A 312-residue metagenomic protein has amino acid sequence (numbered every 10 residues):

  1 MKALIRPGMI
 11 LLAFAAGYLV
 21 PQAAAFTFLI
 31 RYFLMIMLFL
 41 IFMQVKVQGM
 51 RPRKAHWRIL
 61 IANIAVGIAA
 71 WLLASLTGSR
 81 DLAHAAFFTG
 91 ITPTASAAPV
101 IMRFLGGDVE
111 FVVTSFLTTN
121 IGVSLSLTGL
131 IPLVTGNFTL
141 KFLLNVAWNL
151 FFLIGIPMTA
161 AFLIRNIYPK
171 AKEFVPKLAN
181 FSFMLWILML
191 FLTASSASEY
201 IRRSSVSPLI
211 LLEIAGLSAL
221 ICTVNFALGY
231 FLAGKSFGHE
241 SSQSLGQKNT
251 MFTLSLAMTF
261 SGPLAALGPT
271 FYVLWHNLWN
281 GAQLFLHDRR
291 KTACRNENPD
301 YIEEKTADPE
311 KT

Functional and structural regions predicted by a protein language model:
M1-T312: Alpha-helical transmembrane segments of multi-pass small-molecule/ion transporters
